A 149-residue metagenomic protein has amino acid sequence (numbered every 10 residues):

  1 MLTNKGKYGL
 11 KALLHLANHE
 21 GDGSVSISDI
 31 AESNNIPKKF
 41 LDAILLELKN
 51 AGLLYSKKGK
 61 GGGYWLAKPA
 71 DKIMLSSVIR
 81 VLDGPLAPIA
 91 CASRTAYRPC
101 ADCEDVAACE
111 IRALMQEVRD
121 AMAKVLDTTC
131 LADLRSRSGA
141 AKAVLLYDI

Functional and structural regions predicted by a protein language model:
G9-G21: Short amphipathic alpha-helical interface segments
S28-N34: A short alpha-helical element within helix-turn-helix/winged-helix DNA-binding domains across DNA-binding proteins
K39: Key DNA-contact positions within bacterial/archaeal DNA-binding proteins
I44-K49: Basic amphipathic alpha-helical segments that dock to polyanions
G52-K60, W65-A67: Beta-hairpin "wing" of winged helix-turn-helix
A70-A96, I111, M115-D120: Conserved segment of winged-helix/HTH DNA-binding domains
R94-I149: C-terminal regulatory/oligomerization modules of transcriptional regulators
